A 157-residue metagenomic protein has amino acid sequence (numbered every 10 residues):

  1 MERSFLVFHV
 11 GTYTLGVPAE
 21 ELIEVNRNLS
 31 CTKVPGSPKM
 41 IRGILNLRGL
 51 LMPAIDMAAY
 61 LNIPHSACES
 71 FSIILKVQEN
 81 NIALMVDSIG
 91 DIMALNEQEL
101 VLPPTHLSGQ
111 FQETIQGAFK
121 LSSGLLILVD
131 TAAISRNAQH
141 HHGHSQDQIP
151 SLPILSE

Functional and structural regions predicted by a protein language model:
M1-E157: An acidic, low-aromatic, low-complexity terminal/linker signal
